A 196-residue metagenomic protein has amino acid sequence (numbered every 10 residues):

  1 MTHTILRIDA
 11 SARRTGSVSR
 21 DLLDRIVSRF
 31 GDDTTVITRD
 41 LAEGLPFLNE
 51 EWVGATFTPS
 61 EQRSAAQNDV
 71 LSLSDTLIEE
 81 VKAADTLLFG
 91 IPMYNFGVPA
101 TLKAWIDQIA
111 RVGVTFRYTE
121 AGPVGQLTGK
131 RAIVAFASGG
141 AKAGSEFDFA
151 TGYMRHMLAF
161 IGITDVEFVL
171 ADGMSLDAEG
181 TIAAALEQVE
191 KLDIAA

Functional and structural regions predicted by a protein language model:
T2-I91, F96-D107, R111, E190-A196: N-terminal beta1-alpha1-beta2 submodule of the flavodoxin-like/Rossmannoid cofactor-binding fold
T4, D33-T35, K130-A132, T164-D165: Residues at the starts of beta-strands that form the adenosine-phosphate
S11-R13, S138-K142, D172-L176: A short, flexible beta-alpha/helix-coil linker loop
Q67-V70, V114, F147, I182: A conditional alpha-helix N-cap/helix-loop micro-motif detector
G90, A135-F136, L170: Short beta-strand segments
V112-R117, I163-D165: Short, structured loop/turn "capping" segments at alpha-beta junctions
Y118-I161: Short, glycine-/small-residue-rich phosphate/pyrophosphate-handling segment
G144-A196: Glycine-rich phosphate/pyrophosphate-binding loop and the adjoining helix
